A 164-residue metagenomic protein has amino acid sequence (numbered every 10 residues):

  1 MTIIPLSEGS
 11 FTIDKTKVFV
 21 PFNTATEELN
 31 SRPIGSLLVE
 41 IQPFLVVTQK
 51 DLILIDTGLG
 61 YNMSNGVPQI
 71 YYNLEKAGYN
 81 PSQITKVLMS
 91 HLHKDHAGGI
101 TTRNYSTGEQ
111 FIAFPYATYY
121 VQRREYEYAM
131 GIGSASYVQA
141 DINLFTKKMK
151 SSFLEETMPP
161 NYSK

Functional and structural regions predicted by a protein language model:
M1-K50: Zn-dependent metallo-beta-lactamase
I3, V46, I55-D56, I84 (+2 more regions): Divalent metal-coordination and catalytic microenvironments
L6, I55, L154: Hydrophobic residues at beta-strand termini and immediately following loops that shape nucleotide-binding pockets
T12-D14, L92-G98, E127-Y128: Active-site environment of divalent metal-dependent phosphoester hydrolases
T48-N65: Long, hydrophobic/aromatic-enriched structural stretches that serve as scaffold segments
G58-G60, H93, E125: Catalytic metal-binding/acid-base residues of hydrolase active sites
G66-Y120: Active-site metal-binding motif and surrounding structural segment of the metallo-beta-lactamase
E75, A113-K164: Metallo-beta-lactamase
